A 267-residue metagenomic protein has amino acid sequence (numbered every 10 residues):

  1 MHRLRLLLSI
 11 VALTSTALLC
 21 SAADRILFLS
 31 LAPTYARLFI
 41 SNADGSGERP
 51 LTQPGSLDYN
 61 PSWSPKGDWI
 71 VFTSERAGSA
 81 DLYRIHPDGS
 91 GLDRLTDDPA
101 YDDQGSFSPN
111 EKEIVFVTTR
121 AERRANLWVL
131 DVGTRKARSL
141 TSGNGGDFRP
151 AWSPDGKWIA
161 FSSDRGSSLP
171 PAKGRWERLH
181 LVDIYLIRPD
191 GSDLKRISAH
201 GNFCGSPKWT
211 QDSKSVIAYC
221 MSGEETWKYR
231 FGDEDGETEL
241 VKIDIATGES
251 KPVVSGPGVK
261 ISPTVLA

Functional and structural regions predicted by a protein language model:
L8-A17: Bacterial N-terminal signal peptides
S21-A22, P65-K66, P109-N110, P154-D155 (+2 more regions): Residue-level detector of Asp-centered blade-edge/turn motifs that repeat once per structural unit in beta-propeller
S21-R49: An edge-strand/N-cap motif at the start of beta-rich repeat modules
I26, I70, I114-V115, I159 (+1 more regions): Hydrophobic beta-strand positions that form the internal "hydrophobic ladder" of WD40/Gbeta-like beta-propeller blades
S30-F39, T52-L57, T73-Y83, T96-Y101 (+6 more regions): A flexible loop/linker signature enriched in serine peptidases of the S9 family
N42-S46, H86-S90, D131-R135, R188-S192 (+1 more regions): Short loop/turn segments that connect beta-strands within beta-propeller blades
E48-R49, L92-D93, R138, L194-K195 (+1 more regions): A structural motif specific to WD40 beta-propellers
S62, S106, A151, K208 (+1 more regions): Conserved beta-strand position repeated across blades of beta-propeller domains
